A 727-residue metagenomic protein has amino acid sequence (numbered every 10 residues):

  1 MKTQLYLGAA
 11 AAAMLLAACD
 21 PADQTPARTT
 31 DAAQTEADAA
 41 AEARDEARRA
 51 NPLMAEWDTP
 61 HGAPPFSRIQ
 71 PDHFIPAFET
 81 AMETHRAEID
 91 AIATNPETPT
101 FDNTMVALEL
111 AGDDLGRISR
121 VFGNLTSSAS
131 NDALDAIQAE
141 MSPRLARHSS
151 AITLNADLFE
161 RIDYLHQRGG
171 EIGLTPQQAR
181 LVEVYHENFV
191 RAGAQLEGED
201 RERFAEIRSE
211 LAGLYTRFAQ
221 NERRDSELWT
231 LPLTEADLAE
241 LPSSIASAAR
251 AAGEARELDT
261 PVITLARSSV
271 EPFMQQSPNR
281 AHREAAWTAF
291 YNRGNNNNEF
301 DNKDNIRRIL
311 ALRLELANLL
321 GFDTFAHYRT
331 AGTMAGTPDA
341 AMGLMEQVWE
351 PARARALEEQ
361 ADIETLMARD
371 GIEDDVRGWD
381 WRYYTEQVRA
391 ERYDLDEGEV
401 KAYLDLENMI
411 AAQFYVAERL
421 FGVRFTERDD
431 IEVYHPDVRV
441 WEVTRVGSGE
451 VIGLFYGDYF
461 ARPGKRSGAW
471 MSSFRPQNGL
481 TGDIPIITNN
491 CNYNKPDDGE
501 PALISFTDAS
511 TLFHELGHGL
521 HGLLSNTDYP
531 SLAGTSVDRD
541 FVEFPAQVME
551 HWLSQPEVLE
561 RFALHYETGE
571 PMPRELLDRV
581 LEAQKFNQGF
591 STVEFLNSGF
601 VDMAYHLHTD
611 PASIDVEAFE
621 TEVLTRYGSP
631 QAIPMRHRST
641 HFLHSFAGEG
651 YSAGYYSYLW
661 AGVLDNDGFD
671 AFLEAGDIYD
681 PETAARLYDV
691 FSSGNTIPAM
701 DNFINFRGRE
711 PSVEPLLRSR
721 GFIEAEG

Functional and structural regions predicted by a protein language model:
M1-L7: Bacterial N-terminal signal peptides that target proteins for export
L15-A18: C-terminal motif of bacterial Sec signal peptides marking the signal peptidase cleavage site
D20-A22: Bacterial signal peptide processing site
D31-A249, T260-V262, F672, G727: N-terminal helix-rich structural modules
A40-H73, T80, T260-V262, E391 (+9 more regions): C-terminal, non-catalytic "cap/extension" segments appended to globular domains
D58-H73, F122-M141, Y164-E206, T264-D304 (+6 more regions): Short His/Asp/Glu-rich catalytic/ion-coordination signatures at enzyme active sites or charged loops
Q177, L181, G213, Q220 (+6 more regions): Active-site-proximal, well-structured secondary-structure segments within enzyme catalytic domains
N494-F513: Short pre-active-site segment immediately N-terminal to the catalytic Zn-binding motif
